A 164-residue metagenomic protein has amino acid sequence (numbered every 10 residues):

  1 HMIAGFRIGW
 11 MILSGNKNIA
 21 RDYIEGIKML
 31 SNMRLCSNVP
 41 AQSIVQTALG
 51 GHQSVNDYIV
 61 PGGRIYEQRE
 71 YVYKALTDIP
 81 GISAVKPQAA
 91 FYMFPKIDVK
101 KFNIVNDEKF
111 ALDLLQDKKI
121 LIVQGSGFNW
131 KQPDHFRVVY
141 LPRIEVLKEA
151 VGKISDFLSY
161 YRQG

Functional and structural regions predicted by a protein language model:
H1-G63, Y73-K74, L158: Conserved core segment of the aminotransferase class I/II
H1-I3, A84, N129-W130: Short glycine/serine/proline-enriched coil/turn segments at secondary-structure junctions
S14-G15, G50, K96-D98, L141-R143: Residue-level recognition of strand-loop junctions within catalytic nucleotide-signaling folds
Q46, G62-Y73, A84-D98, Q132: Conserved glycine-rich beta-strand-loop-beta hairpin in the small C-terminal domain of fold type I
L76-V85, R162-G164: Surface-exposed helix-capping loop/turn segments at secondary-structure junctions
P80-A84, L121-S126: A short linear hydrophobic-aromatic micro-motif
N103-V105, K109, D113-I122, F128-G164: PLP-dependent enzyme catalytic core of the Aspartate aminotransferase-like
